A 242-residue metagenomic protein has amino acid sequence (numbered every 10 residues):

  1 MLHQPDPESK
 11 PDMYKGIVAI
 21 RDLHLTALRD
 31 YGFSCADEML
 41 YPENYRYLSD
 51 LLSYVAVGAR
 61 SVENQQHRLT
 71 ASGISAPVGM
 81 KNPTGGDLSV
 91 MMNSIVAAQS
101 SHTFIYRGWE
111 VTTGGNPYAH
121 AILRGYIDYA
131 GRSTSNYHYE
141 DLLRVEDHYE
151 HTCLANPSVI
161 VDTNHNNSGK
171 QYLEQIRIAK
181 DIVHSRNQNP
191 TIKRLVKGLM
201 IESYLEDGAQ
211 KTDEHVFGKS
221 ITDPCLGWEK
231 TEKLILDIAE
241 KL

Functional and structural regions predicted by a protein language model:
M1-E146, H165-N166, K170-D181, S185-G198 (+2 more regions): Active-site-facing alpha/beta catalytic cores
Y31-G32, A155-V159: Short beta-strand/loop segments at the ligand-binding rim of alpha/beta enzyme cores
S158, N164-H165: Short acidic, glycine-rich surface-loop motifs adjacent to enzyme active sites
V161, G227: Conserved, mostly hydrophobic/aromatic
Q210-T222: Short helix/strand-capping connector loops at secondary-structure junctions
W228-K233, L242: Mid-to-C-terminal alpha-helical segments outside catalytic/metal-binding sites
